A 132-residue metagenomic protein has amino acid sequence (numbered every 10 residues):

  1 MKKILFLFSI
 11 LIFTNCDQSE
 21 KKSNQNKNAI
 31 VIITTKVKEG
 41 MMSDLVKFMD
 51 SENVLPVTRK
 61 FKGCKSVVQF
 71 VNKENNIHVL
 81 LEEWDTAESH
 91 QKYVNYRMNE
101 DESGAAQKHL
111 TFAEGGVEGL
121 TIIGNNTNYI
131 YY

Functional and structural regions predicted by a protein language model:
I4-F13: Sec-dependent N-terminal signal peptides
I12-Q25: Bacterial Sec-dependent signal peptides at the C-terminal "C-region" and cleavage site
D17-Q18, L55-V79: Short, glycine- and small/hydrophobic-rich beta-strand elements in well-ordered beta-sheets
S23-A29, V71-E74: Short, flexible turn/loop "capping" segments at secondary-structure junctions
N28-K36: Active-site-flanking beta-strand signature of metal-NTP-handling nucleotidyl enzymes and homologous cyclase-like
K36-M49: Short, surface-exposed ligand-recognition loops at beta-strand->loop->(often short) alpha-helix junctions that present
L55-K65, E83-I122: An amphipathic, aromatic/His-enriched active-site/gating alpha helix that lines ligand/cofactor pockets
I122-Y132: Acidic/histidine-enriched, glycine/proline-rich intrinsically disordered or flexible terminal extensions
